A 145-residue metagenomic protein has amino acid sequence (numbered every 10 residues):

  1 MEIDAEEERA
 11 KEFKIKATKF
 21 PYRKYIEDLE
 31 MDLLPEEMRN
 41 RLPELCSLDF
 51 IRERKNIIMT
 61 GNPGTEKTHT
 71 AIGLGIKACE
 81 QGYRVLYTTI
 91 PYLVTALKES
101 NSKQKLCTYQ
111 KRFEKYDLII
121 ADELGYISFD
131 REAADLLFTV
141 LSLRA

Functional and structural regions predicted by a protein language model:
M1, A5, D32, L48 (+6 more regions): Conserved, well-folded catalytic cores of nucleic-acid-processing and energy-transducing macromolecular machines
M1-Y22: Interdomain "pre-motor" coupling segment immediately N-terminal to P-loop NTPase/helicase cores
K16-M38: Dynamic helix-loop-helix/coil hinge segments at AAA+ ATPase domain boundaries and subdomain interfaces
T18, D49, Q110, L141-L143: Short secondary-structure boundary/capping segments
L29, A71, T89, D122 (+1 more regions): Conserved RecA-like P-loop NTPase ATPase core
E37-E114: Conserved P-loop
R112-D130: Conserved P-loop NTPase "ATPase switch" module shared by AAA+ and STAND
Y126-A145: Conserved catalytic/switch belt of AAA+ P-loop NTPases
